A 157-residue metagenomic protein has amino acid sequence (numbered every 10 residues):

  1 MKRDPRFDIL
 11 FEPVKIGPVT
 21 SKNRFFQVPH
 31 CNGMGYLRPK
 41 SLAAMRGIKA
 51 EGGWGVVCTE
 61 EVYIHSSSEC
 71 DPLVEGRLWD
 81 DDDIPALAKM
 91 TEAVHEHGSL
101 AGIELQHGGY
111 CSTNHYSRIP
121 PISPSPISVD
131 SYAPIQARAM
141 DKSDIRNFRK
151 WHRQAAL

Functional and structural regions predicted by a protein language model:
M1-L157: Flavin-dependent oxidoreductase catalytic cores
